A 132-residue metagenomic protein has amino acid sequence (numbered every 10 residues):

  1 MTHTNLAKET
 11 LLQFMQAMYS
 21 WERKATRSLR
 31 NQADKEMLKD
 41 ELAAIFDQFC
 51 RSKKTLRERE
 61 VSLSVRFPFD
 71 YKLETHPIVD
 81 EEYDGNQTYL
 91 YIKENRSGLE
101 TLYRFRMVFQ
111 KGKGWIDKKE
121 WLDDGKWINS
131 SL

Functional and structural regions predicted by a protein language model:
M1, K35, E100-L102: Short, charged low-complexity linear motifs
T2-A25: Short, aromatic-enriched amphipathic alpha-helices that serve as compact interaction elements
L6, T10, M37, E41-I45 (+1 more regions): Exposed alpha-helical structural elements
F14, I78, L90-I92, F105-M107 (+1 more regions): Hydrophobic beta-strand residues in large extracellular and virion-surface proteins
A17-E58: A structured, charge-rich N-terminal accessory region that forms the first stable segment of a protein and links
E41-E100: Surface-exposed, charged secondary-structure patches
E100-S131: Short beta-strand edge/turn micro-motifs at domain boundaries
